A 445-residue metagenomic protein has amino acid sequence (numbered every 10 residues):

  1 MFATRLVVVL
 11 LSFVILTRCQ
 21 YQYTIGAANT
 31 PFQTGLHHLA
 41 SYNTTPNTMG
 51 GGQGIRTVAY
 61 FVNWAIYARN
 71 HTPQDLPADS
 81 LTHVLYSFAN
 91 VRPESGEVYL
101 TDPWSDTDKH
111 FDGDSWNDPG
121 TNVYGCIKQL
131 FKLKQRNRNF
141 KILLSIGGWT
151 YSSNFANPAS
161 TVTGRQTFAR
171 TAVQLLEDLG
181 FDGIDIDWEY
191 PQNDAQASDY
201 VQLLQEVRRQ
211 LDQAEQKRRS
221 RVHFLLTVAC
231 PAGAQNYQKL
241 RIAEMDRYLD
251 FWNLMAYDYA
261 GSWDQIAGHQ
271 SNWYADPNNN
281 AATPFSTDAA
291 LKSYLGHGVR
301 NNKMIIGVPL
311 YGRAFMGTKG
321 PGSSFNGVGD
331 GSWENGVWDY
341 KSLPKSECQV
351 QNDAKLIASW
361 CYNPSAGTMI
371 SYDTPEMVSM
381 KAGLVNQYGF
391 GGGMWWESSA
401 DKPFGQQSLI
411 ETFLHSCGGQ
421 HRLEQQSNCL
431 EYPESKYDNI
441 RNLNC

Functional and structural regions predicted by a protein language model:
A3-C19: Cleavable N-terminal signal peptides of Sec/SRP-targeted secreted and luminal proteins
Y21-L176, S408-E411, H415-N444: Glycan-recognition patch characteristic of GH18 chitinases/ENGases and related GlcNAc/peptidoglycan-binding proteins
Q53-I55, S80-T82, R138-I142, G180-D182 (+4 more regions): Short, well-ordered coil/turn segments that N-cap beta-strands
V58-A59, S95-T121, E189-K345: Substrate-binding surface in catalytic domains of secreted glycosidases
N63-A78, S160-D178, A234-M245, T287-L291 (+1 more regions): Short, acidic/polar
V84, L144, I186, V207 (+4 more regions): Conserved, mostly hydrophobic/aromatic
G147, I184-E189: Mobile, glycine-rich extracellular loop/lid and propeptide segments that shape or gate substrate/ligand access
G331-F390: Hydrophobic, secondary-structure "cap" segments at the distal end of domains
